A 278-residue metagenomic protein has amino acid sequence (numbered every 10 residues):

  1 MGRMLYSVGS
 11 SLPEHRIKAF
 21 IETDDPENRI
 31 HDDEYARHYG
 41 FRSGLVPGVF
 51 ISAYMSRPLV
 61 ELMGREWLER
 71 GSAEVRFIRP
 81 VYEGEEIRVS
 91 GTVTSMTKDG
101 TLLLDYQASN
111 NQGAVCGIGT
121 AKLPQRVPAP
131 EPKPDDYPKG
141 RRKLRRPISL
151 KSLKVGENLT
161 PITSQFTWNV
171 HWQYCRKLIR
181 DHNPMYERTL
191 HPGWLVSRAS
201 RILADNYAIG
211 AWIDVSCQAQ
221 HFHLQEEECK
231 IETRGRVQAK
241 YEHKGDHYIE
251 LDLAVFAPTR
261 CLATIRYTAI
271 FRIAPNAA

Functional and structural regions predicted by a protein language model:
M1-E69, P128-S216, P275-A278: Hot-dog-fold acyl-thioester-processing enzymes
M1-L12, Y82-S152, L224-A278: HotDog/MaoC-like acyl-thioester-processing domains
F41, G64, R76-E83, H221 (+1 more regions): Short, conserved secondary-structure segments in the cores of folded domains
M55-P58, E69-T92: Long, hydrophobic/aromatic-enriched structural stretches that serve as scaffold segments
G71, V215, H247-I249: Exposed loop/turn and edge beta-strand positions of beta-sandwich/beta-sheet ligand-binding modules
S72-F77, S216-F222, V237: Short structured motifs
E157-N158, T163, Q218, L224-E232: Short, positively charged, low-complexity/disordered linker segments
V215-Q218, R266-T268: A beta-strand/beta-hairpin structural motif
